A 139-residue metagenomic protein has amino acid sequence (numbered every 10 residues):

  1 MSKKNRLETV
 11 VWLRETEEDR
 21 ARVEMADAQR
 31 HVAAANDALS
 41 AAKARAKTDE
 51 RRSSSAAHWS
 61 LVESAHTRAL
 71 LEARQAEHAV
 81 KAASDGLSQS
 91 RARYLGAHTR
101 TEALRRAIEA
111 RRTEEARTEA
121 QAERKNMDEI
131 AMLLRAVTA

Functional and structural regions predicted by a protein language model:
M1-A139: Charge-rich amphipathic alpha-helical interaction elements
